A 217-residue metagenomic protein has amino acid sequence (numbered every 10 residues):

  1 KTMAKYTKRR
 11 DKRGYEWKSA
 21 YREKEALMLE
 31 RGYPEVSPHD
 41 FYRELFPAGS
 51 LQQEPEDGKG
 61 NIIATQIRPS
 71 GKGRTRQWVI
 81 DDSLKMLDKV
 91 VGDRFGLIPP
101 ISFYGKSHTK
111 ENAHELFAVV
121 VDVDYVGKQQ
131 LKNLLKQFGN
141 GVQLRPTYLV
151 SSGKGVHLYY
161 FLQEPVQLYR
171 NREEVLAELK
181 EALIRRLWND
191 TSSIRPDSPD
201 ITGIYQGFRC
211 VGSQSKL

Functional and structural regions predicted by a protein language model:
K1-A118, K128: DNA replication initiation on ssDNA origins
Q53, A64-T65, I98-P99, V121 (+3 more regions): Generic structural hydrophobic/aromatic packing signal, biased to beta-strands
R74-W78, Y159-Y160, L217: Short, solvent-exposed polar/charged micro-motifs at secondary-structure junctions
L84-V91, L135-Q143, L179-S192: Hydrophobic, Leu/Ile/Phe/Ala-enriched alpha-helical segments that form helix-helix packing faces
F103-E111, L135-G153, I194-D200: Catalytic micro-motifs at enzyme active sites that drive phosphoryl/nucleotidyl and oxygen chemistry
K106-K132, P165-L217: DNA replication initiation modules
P146-Y148, H157, G207: Beta-sheet entry/capping signal
V150-Q163: Short, conserved phosphate-binding/catalytic loop or strand-edge motifs used in phosphoryl-/nucleotidyl-transfer
